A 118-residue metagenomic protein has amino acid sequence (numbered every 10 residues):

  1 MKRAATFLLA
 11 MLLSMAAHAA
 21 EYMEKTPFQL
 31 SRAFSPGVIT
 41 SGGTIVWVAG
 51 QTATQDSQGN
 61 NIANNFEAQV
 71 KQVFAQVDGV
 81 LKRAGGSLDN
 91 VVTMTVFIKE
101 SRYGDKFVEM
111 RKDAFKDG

Functional and structural regions predicted by a protein language model:
R3-A75, G79-T93, F97-G118: N-terminal presequence-like segments and the immediate start of the first folded domain
